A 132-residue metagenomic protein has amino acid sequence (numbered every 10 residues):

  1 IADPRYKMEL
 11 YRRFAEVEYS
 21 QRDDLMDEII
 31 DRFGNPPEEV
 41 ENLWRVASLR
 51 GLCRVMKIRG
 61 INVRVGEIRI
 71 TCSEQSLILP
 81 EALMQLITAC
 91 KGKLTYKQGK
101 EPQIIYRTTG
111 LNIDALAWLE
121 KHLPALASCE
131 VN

Functional and structural regions predicted by a protein language model:
I1-N132: Accessory helical-bundle/CTD segments and flexible terminal tails appended to RecA-like ATPase motors
